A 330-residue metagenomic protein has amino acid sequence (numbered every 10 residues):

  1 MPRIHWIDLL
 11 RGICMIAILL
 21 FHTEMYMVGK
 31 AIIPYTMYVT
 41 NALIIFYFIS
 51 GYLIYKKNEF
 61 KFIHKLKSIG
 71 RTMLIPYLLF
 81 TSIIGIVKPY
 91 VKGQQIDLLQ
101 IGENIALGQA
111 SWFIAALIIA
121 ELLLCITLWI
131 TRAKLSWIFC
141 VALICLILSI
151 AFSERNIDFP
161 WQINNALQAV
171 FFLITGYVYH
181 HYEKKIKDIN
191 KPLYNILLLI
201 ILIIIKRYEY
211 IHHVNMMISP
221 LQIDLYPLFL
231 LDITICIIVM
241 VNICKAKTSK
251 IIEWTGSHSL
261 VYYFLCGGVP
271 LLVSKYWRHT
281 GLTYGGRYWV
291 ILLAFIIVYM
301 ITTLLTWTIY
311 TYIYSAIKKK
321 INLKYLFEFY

Functional and structural regions predicted by a protein language model:
M1-Y330: Alpha-helical transmembrane segments and their immediate juxtamembrane cytosolic regions
